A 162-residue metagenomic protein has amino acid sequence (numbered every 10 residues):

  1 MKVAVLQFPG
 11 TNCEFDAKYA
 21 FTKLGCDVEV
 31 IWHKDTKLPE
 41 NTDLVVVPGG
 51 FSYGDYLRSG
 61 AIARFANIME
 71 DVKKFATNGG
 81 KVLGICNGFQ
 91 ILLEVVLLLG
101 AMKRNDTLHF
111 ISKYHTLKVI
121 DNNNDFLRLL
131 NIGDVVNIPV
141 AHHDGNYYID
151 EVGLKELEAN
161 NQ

Functional and structural regions predicted by a protein language model:
M1-G84, L92-L99, K103-I111, K118 (+1 more regions): N-terminal beta1-alpha1 cap of cysteine-dependent amidohydrolase-like domains
N87, K113, D134-V135: Residues that flank catalytic or metal-binding motifs in active/ligand-binding sites
G88-F89, N123: Short, flexible active-site-adjacent loop segments at beta-strand->alpha-helix junctions, enriched in small/polar
F89-Q90, G145: Short hydrophobic/aromatic residue motifs in ordered secondary structure
V96, I120-N123, H143: Short loop segments at secondary-structure junctions
T116-R128: Conserved catalytic micro-motifs used in adenylation/nucleotidyl-transfer and phosphoryl/amide- and methyl-transfer
L127-Q162: C-terminal and late-domain segments of enzyme folds
